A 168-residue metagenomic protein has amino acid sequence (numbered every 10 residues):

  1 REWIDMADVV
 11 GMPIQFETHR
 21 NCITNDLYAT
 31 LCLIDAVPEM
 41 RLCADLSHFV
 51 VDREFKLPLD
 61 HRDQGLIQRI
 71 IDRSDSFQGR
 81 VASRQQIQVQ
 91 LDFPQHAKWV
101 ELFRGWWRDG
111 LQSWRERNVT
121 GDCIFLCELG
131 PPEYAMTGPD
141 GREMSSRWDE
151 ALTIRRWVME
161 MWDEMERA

Functional and structural regions predicted by a protein language model:
R1-L42: Active-site acidic/histidine proton-transfer and metal-coordination neighborhood in alpha/beta enzyme cores
T18-R20, H48, F77: Generic low-polarity alpha-helical segments
A36-R41, V50-A168: Histidine-acidic metal/acid-base catalytic patches
D45: Active-site glycine-centered loops adjacent to acidic/histidine catalytic or metal-binding residues that shape
